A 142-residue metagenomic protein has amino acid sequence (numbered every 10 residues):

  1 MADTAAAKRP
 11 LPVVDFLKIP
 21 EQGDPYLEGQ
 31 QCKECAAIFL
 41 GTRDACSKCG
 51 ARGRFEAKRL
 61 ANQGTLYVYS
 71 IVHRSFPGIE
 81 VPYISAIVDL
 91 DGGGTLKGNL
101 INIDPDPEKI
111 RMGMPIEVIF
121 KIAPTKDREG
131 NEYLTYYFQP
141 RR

Functional and structural regions predicted by a protein language model:
M1-L27, T135-Y137, R142: A broadly conserved sequence feature marking short terminus-proximal activation segments in nucleic acid-centric
Y26-G29, R43: Residues immediately within or flanking Cys/His clusters that coordinate Zn2+ in small zinc-binding modules
K33-A36, G50: Cys/His-coordinated zinc-binding microdomains
L40, R54-F55: Short functional micro-motifs and their immediate structural scaffolds
G64-L66, L100: Conserved hydrophobic positions within beta-strands
R74-I87, Y133-T135: Short aromatic-glycine-enriched beta-strand elements
I103-E117: Short nucleic-acid-contacting surface segments enriched for D/E, G, S/T with interspersed K/R
I119-R142: OB-fold/S1-family single-stranded nucleic acid-binding modules
